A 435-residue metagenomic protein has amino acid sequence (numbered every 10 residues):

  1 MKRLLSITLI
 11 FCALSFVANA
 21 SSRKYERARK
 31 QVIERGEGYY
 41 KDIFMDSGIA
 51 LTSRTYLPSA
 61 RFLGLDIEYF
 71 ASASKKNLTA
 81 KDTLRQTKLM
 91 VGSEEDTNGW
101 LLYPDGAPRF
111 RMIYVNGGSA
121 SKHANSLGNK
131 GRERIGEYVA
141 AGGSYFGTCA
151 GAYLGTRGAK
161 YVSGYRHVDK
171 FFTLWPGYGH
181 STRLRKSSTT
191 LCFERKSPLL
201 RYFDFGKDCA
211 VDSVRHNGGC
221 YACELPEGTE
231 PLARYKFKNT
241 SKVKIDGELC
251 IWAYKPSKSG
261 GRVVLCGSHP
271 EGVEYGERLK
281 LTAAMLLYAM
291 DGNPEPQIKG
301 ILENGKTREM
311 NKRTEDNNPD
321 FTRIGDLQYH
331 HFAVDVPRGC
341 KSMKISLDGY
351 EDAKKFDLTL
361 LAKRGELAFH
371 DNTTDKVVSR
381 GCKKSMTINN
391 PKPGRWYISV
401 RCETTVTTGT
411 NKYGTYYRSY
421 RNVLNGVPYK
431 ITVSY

Functional and structural regions predicted by a protein language model:
K2-L9: Sec-dependent signal peptide recognition, specifically the positively charged N-region followed immediately by
L9-A18: Hydrophobic h-region of N-terminal signal peptides that target proteins for export in Gram-negative bacteria
R23-G38, G136, G164, G179-S181 (+4 more regions): Extracellular ligand-binding/catalytic regions of CAZymes and related secreted enzymes and adhesion modules
T52-V162: Helical hinge/lid and interdomain linker segments adjacent to catalytic or ligand-binding clefts that mediate domain
T156-G206: Class I SAM-dependent methyltransferase SAM-binding "motif I" and its flanking Rossmann-like core
T190-S259, G267, E271-E274: Catalytic beta-strand/loop cores that center a nucleophilic Ser/Cys/Thr and support acyl-enzyme chemistry
D320-D371, P391-R395, Y435: Acidic, Ser/Thr/Pro-rich low-complexity intrinsically disordered segments
L358-N425: Noncatalytic accessory or regulatory domains flanking protease catalytic cores in secreted, cell-surface, and selected
